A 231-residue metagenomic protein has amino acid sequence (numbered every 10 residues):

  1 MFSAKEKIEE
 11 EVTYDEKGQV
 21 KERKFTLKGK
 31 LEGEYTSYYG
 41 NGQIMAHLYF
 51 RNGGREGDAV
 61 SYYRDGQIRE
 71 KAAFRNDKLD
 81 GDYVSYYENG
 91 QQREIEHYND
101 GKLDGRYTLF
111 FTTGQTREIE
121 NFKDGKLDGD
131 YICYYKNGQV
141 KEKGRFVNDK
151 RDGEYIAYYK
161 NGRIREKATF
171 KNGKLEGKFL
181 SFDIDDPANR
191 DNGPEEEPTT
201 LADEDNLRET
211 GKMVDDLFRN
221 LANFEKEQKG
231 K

Functional and structural regions predicted by a protein language model:
M1-Y134, Q139-A157, R163-K231: Periodic aromatic/glycine/histidine/acidic cluster detector with a strong bias toward beta-strand repeat architectures
